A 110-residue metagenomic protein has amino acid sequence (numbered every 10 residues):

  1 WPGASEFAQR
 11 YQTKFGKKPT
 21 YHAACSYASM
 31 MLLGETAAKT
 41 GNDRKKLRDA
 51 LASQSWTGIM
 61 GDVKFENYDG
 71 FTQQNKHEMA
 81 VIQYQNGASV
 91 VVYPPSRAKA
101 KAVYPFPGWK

Functional and structural regions predicted by a protein language model:
W1-K110: Extracytosolic ligand-binding ectodomains
